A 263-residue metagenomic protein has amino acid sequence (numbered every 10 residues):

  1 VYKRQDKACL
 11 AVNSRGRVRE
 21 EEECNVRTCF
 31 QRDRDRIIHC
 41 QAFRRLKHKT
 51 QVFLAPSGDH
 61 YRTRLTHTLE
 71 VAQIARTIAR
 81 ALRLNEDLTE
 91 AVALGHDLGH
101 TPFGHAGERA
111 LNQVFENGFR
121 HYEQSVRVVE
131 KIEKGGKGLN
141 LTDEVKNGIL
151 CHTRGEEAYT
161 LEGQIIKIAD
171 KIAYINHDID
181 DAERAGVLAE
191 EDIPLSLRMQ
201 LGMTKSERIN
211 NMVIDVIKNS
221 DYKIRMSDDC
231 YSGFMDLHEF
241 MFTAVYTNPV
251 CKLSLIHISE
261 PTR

Functional and structural regions predicted by a protein language model:
Y2-Q5, I256-R263: Residue-level detector of conserved catalytic or cofactor/ligand-binding positions in enzyme active sites
K3-N25, I38-R44, Q73-R76, A81 (+2 more regions): Sequence-structural signature of the catalytic-core scaffold of metal-dependent phosphohydrolases that act on
V18-N25, C29-T66: Active-site flanking loop/helix segments enriched in acidic
V52-S57, G107-L111, T262: Glycine/charged-rich beta-loop-alpha catalytic/anionic-binding loops adjacent to active sites
P56-L88: Alpha-helical phosphate/pyrophosphate-handling elements in metalloenzyme active cores
R62-L69, T101, F119, E123 (+1 more regions): Short, conserved micro-motifs enriched in small and acidic residues
E90-G95: Short alpha-helix carrying the canonical HExxH Zn2+-binding catalytic motif
M203-L255, S259: Internal helical hairpin/lid segments
